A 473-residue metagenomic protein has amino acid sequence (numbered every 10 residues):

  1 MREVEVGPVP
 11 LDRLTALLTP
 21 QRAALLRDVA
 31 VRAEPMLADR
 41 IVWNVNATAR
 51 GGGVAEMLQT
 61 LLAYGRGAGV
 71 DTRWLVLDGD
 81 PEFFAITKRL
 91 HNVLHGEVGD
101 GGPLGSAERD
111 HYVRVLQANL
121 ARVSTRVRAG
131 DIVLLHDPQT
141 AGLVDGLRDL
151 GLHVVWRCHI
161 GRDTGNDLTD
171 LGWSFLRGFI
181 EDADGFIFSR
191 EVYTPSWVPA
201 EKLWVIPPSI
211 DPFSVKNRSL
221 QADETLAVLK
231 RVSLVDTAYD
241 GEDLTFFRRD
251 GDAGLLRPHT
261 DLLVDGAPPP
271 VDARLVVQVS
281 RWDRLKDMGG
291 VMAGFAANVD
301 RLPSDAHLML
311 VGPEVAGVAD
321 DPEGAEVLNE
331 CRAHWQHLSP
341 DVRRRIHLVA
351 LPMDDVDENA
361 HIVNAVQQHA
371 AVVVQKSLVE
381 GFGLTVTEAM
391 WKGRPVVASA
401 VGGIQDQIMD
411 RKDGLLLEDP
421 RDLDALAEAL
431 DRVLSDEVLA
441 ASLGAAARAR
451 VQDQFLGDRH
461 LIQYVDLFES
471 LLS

Functional and structural regions predicted by a protein language model:
M1-S473: Catalytic cores of nucleotide-sugar-dependent glycosyltransferases that transfer UDP/GDP/TDP-activated
